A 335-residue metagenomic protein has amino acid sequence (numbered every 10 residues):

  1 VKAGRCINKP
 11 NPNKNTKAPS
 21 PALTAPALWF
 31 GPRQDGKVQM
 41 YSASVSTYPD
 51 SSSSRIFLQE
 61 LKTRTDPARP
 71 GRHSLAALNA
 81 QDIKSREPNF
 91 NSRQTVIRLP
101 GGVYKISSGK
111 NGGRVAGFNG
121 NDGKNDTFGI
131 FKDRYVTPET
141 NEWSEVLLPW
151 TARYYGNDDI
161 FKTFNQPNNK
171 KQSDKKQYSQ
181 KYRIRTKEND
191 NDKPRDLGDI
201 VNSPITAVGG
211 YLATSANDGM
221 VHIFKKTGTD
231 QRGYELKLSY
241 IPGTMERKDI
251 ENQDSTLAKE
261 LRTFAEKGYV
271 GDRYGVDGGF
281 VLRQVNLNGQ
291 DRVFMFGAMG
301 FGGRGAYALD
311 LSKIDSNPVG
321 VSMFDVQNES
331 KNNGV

Functional and structural regions predicted by a protein language model:
V1-V335: A fold-level detector for beta-propeller and closely related beta-sheet-rich head/sensor domains
